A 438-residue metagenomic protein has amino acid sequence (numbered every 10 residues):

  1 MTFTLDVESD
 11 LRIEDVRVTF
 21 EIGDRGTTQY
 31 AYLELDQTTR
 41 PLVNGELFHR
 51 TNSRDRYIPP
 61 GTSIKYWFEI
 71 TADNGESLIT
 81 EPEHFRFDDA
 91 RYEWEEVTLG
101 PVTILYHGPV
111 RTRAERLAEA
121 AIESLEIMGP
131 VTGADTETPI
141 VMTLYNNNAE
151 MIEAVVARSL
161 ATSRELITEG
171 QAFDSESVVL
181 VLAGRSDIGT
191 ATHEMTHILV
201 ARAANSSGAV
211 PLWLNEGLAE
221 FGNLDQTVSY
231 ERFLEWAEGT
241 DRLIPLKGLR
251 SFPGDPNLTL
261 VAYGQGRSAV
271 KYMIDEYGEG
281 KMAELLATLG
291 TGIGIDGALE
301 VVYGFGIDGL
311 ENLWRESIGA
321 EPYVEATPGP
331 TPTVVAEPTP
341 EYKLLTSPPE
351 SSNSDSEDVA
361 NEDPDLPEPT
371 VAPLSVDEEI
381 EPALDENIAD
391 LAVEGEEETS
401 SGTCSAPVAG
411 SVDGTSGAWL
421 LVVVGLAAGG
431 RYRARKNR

Functional and structural regions predicted by a protein language model:
M1-W94, T103: Glycan-association/targeting regions that enable binding to alpha-glucans and other polysaccharides
E14, I64, G100, T138 (+1 more regions): Residues that flank catalytic or metal-binding motifs in active/ligand-binding sites
E81-E83, I140, G217: Extracytoplasmic/periplasmic beta-strand context in beta-sandwich domains, especially the cupredoxin/COX2 CuA-binding
E93-P211, T227-S229, S251-F252, A262 (+1 more regions): Juxtacatalytic substrate-recognition/specificity segment
P101, E321-E397: Ser/Thr-rich, Proline-interspersed low-complexity disordered segments
A161-V179, R185-T190, R202-Y342: Acidic/His/Gly-enriched intrinsically disordered linker/tail segments that often contain short helix/coil "MoRF-like"
I388-W419: Extracellular Ser/Thr-rich, low-complexity/disordered mucin-like segments
T415-R435: A cross-kingdom C-terminal cell-surface attachment/processing module
